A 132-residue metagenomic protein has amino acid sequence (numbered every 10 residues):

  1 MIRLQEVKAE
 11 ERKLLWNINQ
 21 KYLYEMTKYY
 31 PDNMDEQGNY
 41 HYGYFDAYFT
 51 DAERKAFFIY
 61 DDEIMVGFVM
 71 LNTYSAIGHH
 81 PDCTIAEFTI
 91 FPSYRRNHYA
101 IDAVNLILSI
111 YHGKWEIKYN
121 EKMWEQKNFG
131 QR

Functional and structural regions predicted by a protein language model:
I2-N17: A short beta-loop-alpha structural element at the N-terminal edge of CoA-dependent acyl/N-acetyltransferase catalytic
L23-F45: Conserved GNAT-fold acetyl-CoA-binding loop/helix
Y44-F58: A short helix-loop-beta-strand connector motif used in the catalytic cores of GNAT acetyltransferases and, in some
F58, I64-T73, T84, T89: Conserved beta-strand in the GNAT
D62, S109-E116: Short glycine/proline-enriched coil/turn segments at helix->beta-strand junctions
Y74-I85, R95, G113: A conserved beta-turn-beta hairpin within the catalytic core of GNAT-like acetyltransferases that forms part
E87-I90, R96-S109: Conserved acetyl-CoA-binding loop-helix of GNAT-fold acetyltransferases
I117-R132: Conserved beta-strand-loop-alpha-helix junction that forms the acyl-donor binding cleft
